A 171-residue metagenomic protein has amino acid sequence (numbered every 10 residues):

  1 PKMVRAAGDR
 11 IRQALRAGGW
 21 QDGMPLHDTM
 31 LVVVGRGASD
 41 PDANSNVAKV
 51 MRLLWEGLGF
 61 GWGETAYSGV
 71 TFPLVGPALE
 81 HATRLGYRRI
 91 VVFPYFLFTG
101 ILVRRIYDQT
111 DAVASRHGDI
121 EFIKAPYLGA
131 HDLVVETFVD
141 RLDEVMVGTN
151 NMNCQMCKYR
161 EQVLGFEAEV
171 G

Functional and structural regions predicted by a protein language model:
P1-G171: Extended amphipathic ligand-handling, pore-lining, and cofactor/metal-binding catalytic surfaces
